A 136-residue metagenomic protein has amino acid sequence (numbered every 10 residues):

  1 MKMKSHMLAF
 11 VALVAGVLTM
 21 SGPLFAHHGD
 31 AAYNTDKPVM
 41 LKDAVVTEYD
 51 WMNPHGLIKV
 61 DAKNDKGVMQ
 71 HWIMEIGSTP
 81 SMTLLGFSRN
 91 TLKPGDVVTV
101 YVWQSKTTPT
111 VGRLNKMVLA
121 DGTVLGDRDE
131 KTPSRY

Functional and structural regions predicted by a protein language model:
M1-V11: Bacterial N-terminal signal peptides that target proteins for export
A9-P23: Bacterial N-terminal signal peptides
F25-V39: Short boundary/loop segments of OB/S1/cold-shock single-stranded nucleic-acid-binding domains
D43-V46: Conserved hydrophobic positions within beta-strands
M52-A62: Short aromatic-glycine-enriched beta-strand elements
I76-L84: Short, structured beta-strand/loop micro-motifs enriched in basic residues and often containing a Trp
L84-T99: Short nucleic-acid-contacting surface segments enriched for D/E, G, S/T with interspersed K/R
S105-R128: OB-fold/S1-family single-stranded nucleic acid-binding modules
